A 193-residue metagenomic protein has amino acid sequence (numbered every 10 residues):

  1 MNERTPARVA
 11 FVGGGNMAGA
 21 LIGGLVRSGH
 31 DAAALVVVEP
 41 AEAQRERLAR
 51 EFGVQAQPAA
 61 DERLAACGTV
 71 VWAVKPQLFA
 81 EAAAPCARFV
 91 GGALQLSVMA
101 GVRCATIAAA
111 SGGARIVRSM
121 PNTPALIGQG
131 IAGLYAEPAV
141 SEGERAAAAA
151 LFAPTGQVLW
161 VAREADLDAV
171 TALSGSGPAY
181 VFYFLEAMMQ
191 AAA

Functional and structural regions predicted by a protein language model:
M1-A59, A193: NAD(P)+-binding Rossmann beta1-loop-alpha1 motif at the extreme N-terminus of oxidoreductases
G19, G23-R27, R50, A84 (+3 more regions): Short, well-ordered alpha-helices that flank and scaffold nucleotide-derived cofactor binding pockets
A20, R47, E81-A82, T106 (+1 more regions): Phosphate- and divalent-cation-binding pockets in alpha/beta enzyme and binding domains that engage nucleotide-derived
E42, F52, A60-L134, P138: Rossmann-like NAD(P)(H) cofactor-binding subdomain of soluble oxidoreductases
T106-R115, I131-A169, F182-A193: Internal alpha-helical scaffold of NAD(P)-dependent oxidoreductase catalytic cores
L173: Catalytic, metal-anchored helix/loop core of enzyme active sites in primary metabolism
G177: Aromatic-residue-lined binding/catalytic grooves and analogous aromatic/hydrophobic interfacial grooves in multimeric
